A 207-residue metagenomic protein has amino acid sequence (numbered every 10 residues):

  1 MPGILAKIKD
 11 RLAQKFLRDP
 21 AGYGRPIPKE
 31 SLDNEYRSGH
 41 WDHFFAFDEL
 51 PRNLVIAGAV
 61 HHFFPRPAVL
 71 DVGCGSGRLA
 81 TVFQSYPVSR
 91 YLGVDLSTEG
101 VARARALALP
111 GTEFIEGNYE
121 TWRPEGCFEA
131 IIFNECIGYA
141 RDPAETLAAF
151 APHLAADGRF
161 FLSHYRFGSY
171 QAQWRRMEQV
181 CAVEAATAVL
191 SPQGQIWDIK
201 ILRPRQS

Functional and structural regions predicted by a protein language model:
M1-S38: N-terminal, positively charged/glycine-rich alpha-helical extensions of SAM-dependent methyltransferases
H40-V55: Conserved SAM-binding loop and adjacent beta-strand
R66-G75: Conserved class I S-adenosyl-L-methionine
S76-Y119: Class I SAM-dependent methyltransferase SAM/SAH-binding core
T121-E125: Short conserved loop adjoining the S-adenosyl-L-methionine
I132: A conserved beta-strand element that flanks and buttresses the S-adenosyl-L-methionine
E145-A156: A short glycine-rich, Lys/Arg-flanked "PGG" loop and its adjoining helix->strand segment in the class I
D157-Y165: Conserved beta-strand signature within the Rossmann-like core of class I S-adenosyl-L-methionine
